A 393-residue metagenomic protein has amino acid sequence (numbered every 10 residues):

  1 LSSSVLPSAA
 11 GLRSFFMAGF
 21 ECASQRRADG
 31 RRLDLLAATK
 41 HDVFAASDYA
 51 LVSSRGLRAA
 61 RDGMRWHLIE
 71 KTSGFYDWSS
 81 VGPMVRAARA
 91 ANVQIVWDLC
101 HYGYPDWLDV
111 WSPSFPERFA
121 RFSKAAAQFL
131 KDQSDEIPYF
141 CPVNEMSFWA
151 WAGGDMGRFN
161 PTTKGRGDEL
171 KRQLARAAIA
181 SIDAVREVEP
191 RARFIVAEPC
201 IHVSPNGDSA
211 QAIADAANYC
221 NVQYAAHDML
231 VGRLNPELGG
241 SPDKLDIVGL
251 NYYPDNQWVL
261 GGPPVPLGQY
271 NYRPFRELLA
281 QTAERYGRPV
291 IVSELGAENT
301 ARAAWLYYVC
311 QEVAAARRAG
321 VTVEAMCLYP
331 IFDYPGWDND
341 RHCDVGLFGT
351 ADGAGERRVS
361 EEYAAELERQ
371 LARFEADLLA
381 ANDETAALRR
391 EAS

Functional and structural regions predicted by a protein language model:
L1-V43, Y49, S53-R55, E70-S393: Non-catalytic scaffold segments within catalytic domains of secreted glycoside hydrolases
